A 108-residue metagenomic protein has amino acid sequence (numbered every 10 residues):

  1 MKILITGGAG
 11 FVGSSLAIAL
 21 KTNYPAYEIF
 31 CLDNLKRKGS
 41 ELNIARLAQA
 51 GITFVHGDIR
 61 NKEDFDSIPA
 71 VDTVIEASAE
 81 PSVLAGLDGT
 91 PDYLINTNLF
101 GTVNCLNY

Functional and structural regions predicted by a protein language model:
M1-Y108: N-terminal Rossmann-like NAD(P)+-binding domain of SDR-like oxidoreductases, especially those catalyzing
